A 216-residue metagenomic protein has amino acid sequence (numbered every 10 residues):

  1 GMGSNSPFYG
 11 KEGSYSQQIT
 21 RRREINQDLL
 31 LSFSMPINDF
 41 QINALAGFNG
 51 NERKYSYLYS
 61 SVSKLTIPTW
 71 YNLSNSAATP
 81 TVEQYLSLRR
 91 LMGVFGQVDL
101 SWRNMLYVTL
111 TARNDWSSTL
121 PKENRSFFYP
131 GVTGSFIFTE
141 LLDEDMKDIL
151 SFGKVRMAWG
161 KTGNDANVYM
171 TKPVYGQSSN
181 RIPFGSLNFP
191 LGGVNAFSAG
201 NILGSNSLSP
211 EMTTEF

Functional and structural regions predicted by a protein language model:
G1, Y9-F216: Extracellular/periplasmic, surface-exposed regions of secreted and cell-surface proteins
S6: Aromatic-lined, polymer-binding surfaces characteristic of secreted/periplasmic polysaccharide-degrading enzymes
